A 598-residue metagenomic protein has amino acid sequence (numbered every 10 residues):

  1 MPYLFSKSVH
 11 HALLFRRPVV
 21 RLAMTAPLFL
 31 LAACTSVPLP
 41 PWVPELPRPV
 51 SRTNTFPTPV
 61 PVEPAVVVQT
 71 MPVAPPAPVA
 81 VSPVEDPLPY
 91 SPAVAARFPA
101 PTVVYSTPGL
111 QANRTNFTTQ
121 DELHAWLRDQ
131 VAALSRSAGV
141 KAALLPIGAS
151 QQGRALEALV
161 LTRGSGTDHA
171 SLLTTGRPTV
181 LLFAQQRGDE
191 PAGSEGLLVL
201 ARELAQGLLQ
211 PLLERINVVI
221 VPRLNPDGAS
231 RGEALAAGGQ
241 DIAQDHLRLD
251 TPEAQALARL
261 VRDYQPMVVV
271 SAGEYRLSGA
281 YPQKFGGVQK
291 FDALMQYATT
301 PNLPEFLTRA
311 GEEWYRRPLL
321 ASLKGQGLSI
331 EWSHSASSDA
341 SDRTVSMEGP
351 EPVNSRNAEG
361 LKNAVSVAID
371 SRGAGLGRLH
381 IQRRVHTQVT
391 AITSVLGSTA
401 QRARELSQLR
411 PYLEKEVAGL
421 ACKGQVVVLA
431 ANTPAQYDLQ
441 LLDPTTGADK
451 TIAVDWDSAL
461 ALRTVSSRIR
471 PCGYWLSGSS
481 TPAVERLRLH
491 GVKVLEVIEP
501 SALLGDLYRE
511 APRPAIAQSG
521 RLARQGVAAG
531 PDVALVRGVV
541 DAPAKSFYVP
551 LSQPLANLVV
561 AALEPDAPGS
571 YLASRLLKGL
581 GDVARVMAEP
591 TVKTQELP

Functional and structural regions predicted by a protein language model:
P2-F5, L13, R21, C34-P598: M14 metallocarboxypeptidase catalytic domain recognition
V19-T25: Sec-dependent signal peptide recognition, specifically the positively charged N-region followed immediately by
